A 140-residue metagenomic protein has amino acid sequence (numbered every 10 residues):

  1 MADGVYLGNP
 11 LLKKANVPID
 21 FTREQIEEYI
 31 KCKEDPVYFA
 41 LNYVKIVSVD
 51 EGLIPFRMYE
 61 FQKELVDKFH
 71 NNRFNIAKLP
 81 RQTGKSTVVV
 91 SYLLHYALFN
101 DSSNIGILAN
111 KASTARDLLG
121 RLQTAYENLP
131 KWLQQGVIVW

Functional and structural regions predicted by a protein language model:
A2-W140: Phosphate/NTP-binding elements of NTP-utilizing enzymes
